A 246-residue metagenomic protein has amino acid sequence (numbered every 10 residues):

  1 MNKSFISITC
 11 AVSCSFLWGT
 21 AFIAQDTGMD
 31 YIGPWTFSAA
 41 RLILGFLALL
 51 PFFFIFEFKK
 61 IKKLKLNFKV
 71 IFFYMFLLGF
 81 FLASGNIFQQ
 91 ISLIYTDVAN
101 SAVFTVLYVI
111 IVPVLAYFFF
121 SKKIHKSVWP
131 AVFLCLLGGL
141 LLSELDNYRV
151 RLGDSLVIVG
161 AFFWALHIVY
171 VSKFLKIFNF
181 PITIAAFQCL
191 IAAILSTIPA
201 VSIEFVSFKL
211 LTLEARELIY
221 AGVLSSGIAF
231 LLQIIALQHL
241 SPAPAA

Functional and structural regions predicted by a protein language model:
M1-T36, F80, S84, F88 (+3 more regions): Glycine-/small-residue-enriched transmembrane alpha-helix faces in small-molecule transporters and effluxers
S15, S38-A40, S101-L107, V171-I194 (+1 more regions): Helix-helix packing/entry segments at the starts of transmembrane helices
A21-F22, L50-A99, F104-T105, L141 (+1 more regions): Specific transmembrane alpha-helical segments of multi-pass solute transporters/efflux pumps, especially DMT/EamA
G28, F37, R41, S92 (+5 more regions): Hydrophobic/aromatic residues within transmembrane alpha-helices of multi-pass small-molecule transporters
A48-F56, Y108-P130: C-terminal transmembrane-helix exit sites in multi-pass transporters
L49, I124-E144, A161-W164, I194-A200: Hydrophobic transmembrane alpha-helices of multi-pass small-molecule transport proteins
L49, V112-P113, R149-E204, L218 (+1 more regions): Transmembrane alpha-helical segments that form core, pore/gating elements of small-molecule transporters/exporters
L66-K69, F73, A102-T105, F118-G138 (+2 more regions): Loop-to-transmembrane alpha-helix entry segments
